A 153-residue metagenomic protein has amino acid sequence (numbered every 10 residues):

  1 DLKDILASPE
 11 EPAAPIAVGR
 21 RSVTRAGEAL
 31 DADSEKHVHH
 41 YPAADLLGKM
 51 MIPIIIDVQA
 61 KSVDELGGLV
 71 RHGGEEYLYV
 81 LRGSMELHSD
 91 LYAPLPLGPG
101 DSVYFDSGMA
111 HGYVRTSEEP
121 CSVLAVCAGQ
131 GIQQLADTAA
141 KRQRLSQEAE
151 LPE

Functional and structural regions predicted by a protein language model:
D1-I52: A short, N-terminal "cap"/entry segment at the start of jelly-roll beta-barrel domains of the cupin/DSBH fold
H39-Y41, P53-D57, Y77, S102-Y104: Conserved hydrophobic/aromatic beta-strand scaffold that supports enzyme active sites
G48-M51, V63-Y77, P99: A short beta-loop-beta micro-motif enriched in histidine and acidic residues
M50-I56, Y104, E118-Q133: A short hydrophobic beta-strand segment most commonly corresponding to one strand of the jelly-roll/cupin
I55-Q59, V70-L87: Short, conserved beta-strand element in jelly-roll/cupin
L87-H88, L95, H111-S117: Short beta-strand His + acidic residue motifs that chelate non-heme Fe in jelly-roll/DSBH and cupin folds
L91-G108: Short acidic-glycine-tyrosine-enriched beta hairpin
C121-E153: Amphipathic alpha-helical interface segments
